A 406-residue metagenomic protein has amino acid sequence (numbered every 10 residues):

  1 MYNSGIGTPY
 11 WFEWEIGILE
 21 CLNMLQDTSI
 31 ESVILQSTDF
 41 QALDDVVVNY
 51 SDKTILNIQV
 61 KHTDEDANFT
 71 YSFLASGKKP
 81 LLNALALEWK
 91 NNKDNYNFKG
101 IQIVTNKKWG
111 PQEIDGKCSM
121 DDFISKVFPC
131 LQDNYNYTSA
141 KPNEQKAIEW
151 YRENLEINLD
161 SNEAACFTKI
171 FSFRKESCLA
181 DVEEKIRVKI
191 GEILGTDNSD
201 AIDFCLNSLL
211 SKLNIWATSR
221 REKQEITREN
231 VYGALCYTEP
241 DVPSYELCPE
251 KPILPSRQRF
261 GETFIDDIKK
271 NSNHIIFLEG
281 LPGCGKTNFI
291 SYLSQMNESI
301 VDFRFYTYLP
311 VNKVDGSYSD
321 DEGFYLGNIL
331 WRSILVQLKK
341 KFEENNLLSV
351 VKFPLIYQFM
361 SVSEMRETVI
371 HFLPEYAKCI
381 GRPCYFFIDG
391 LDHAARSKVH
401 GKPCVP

Functional and structural regions predicted by a protein language model:
M1-T138, P255-F277, G285-S294, K340 (+4 more regions): Short, surface-exposed loop/strand segments
M1-Y10, V60-E246: Acidic metal-coordinating catalytic centers involved in nucleic-acid phosphodiester chemistry
S32-S37, I148, I157, S161 (+1 more regions): Short, glycine/acidic-rich hinge or "gate" loops at secondary-structure transitions that mediate conformational
K53-K61, Y232-E239, I334, L338-L347: Short, compositionally biased low-complexity segments
C236-I265: N-terminal pre-Walker A segment at the start of P-loop NTPase domains
L281: P-loop (Walker A) phosphate-binding loop of NTP-binding proteins
S291-A377: Post-nucleotide-binding-loop coupling segment downstream of the phosphate-binding loop, primarily in RecA-like P-loop
